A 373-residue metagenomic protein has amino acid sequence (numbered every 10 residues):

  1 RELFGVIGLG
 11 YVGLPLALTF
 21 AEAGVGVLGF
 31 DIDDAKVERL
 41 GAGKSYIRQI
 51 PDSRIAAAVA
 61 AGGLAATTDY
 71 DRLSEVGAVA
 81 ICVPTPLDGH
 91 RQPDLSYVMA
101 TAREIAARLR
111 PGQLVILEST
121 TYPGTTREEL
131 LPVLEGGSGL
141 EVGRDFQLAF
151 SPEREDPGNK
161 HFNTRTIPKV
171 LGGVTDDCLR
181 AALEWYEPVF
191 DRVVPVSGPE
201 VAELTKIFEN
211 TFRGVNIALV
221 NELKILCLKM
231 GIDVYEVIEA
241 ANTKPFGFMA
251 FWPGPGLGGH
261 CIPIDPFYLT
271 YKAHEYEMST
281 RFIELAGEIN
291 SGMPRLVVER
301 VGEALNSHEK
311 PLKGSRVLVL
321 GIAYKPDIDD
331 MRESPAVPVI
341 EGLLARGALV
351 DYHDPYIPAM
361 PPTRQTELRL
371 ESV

Functional and structural regions predicted by a protein language model:
R1-V373: Structural/interface elements that position substrates and couple domains in central-metabolism enzymes
